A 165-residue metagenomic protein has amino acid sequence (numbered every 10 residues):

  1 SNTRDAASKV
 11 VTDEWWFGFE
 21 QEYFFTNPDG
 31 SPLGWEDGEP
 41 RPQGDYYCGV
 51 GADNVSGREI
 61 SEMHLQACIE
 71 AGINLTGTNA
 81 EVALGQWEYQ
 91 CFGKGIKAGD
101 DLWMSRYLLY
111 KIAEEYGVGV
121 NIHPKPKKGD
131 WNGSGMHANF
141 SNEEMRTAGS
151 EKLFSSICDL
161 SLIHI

Functional and structural regions predicted by a protein language model:
S1-L162: Glycine-rich, acidic/polar active-site loops that bind/position phosphate-bearing ligands
